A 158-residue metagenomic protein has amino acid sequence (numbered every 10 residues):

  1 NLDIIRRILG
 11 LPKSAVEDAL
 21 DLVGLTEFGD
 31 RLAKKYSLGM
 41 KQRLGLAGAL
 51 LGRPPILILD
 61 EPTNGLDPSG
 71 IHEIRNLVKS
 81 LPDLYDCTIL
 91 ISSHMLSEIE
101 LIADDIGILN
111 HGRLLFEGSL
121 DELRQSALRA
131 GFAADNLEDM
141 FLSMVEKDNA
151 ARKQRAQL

Functional and structural regions predicted by a protein language model:
N1-I91, L96-N110, L115-F116: ABC transporter nucleotide-binding domains
R7-G10, G107, Q125-R129, V145-E146: A generic structural signal for secondary-structure junctions that act as hinges or helix/strand caps at the edges
S14-V16, L20-V23, L120-R129, K153-Q157: Short, charged low-complexity linear motifs
L20, R75, R124, E138-L142: Conserved protein kinase catalytic domain
T26, C87, R129, A133 (+1 more regions): A general structural signal for well-ordered secondary-structure junctions
K35, M95-L96, A127-R129, E146-K153: Low-complexity, flexible helical/coil segments
R113-D139: Conserved beta-strand-loop-alpha-helix hinge in the C-terminal portion of ABC ATPase nucleotide-binding domains
F132-L158: Non-catalytic connector elements of ABC transporters
